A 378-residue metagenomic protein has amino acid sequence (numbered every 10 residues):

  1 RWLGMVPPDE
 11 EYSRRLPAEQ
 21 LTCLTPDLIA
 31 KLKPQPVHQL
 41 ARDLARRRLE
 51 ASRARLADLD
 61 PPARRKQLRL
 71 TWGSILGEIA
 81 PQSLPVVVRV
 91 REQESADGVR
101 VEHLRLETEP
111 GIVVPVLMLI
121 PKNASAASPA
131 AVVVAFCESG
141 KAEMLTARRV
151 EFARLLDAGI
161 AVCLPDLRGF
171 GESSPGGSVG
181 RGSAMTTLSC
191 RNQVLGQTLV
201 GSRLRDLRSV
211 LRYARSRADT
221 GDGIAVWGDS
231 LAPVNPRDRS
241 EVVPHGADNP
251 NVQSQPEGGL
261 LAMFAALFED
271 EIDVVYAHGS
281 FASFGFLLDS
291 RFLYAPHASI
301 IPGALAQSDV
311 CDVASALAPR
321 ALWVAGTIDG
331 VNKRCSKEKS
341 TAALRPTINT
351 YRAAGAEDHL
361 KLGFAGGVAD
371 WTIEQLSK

Functional and structural regions predicted by a protein language model:
R1-V133, S139-A161, R168-A218, D248 (+2 more regions): Alpha/beta-hydrolase-fold serine-hydrolase catalytic core, especially in secreted/extracellular enzymes
V133-A135, A225-W227, Y276: Structural motif
E138, D166, G228-D229: The Walker A (P-loop) glycine that initiates the GxxxxGKT/S ATP-binding motif of P-loop NTPases
C163, G221-W227, P236, P319: Conserved long hydrophobic alpha-helices within structured protein cores
R212-R215, P233-P244, Q253, G259-D270 (+1 more regions): Short glycine-enriched nucleophile-adjacent loop and the immediately C-terminal alpha-helix near the catalytic center
A214, D219-S230, D248-Q253: Alpha/beta-hydrolase fold nucleophile elbow
A225-V242, Q255, G259, V331-A342: C-terminal/domain-terminus segments
S230, H278-F281: Residues in the short beta-alpha loop(s) of Rossmann-like NAD(P)-binding domains
